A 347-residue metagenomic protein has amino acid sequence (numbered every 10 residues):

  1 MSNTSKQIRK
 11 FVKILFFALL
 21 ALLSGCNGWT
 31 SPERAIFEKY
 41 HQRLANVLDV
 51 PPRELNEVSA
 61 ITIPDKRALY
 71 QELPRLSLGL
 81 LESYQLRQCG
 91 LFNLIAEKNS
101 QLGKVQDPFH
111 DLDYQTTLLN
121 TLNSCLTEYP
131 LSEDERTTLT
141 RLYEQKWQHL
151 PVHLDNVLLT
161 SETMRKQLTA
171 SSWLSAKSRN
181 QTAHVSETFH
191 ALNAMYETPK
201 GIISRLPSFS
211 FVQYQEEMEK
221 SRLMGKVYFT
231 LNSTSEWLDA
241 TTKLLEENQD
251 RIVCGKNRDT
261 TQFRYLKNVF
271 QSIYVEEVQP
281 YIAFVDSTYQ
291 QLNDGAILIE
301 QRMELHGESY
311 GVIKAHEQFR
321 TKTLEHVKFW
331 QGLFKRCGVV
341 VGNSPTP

Functional and structural regions predicted by a protein language model:
N3-L15: Bacterial N-terminal signal peptides that target proteins for export
A18: Flanking scaffold residues of small Cys/His-coordinated metal-binding clusters
L23-G25: C-terminal motif of bacterial Sec signal peptides marking the signal peptidase cleavage site
N27, G90, L126, V253-G255 (+1 more regions): Sequence contexts marking disulfide-bonded cysteines in secreted/extracellular proteins
T30-K177: N-terminal Sec/ER secretory leader and immediately downstream segment of secreted/extracellular precursors
T138, Y143-G295: Extended amphipathic alpha-helical interaction segments
S287-P347: Alpha-helical oligomerization segments
